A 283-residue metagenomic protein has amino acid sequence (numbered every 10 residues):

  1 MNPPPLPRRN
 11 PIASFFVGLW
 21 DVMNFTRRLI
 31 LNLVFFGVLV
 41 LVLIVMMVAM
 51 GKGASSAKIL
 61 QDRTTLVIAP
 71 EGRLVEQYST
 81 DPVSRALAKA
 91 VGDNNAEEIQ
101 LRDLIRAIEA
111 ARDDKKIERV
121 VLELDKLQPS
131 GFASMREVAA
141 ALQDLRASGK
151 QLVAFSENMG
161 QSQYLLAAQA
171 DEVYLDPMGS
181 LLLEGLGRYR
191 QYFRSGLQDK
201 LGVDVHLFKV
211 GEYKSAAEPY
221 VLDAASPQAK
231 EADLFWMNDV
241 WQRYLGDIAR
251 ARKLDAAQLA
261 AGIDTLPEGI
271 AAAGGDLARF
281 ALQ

Functional and structural regions predicted by a protein language model:
N2-I270: Small-residue-centered hinge/linker elements
L266-Q283: Active-site-proximal helix/loop microenvironment of the serine DD-peptidase/beta-lactamase transpeptidase fold
